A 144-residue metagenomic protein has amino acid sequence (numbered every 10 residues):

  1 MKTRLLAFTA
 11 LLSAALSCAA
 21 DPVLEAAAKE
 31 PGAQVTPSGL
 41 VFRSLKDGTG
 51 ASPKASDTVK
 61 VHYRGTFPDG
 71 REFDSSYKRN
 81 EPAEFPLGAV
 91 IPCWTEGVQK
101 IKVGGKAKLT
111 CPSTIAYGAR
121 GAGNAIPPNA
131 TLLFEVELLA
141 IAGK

Functional and structural regions predicted by a protein language model:
K2-K144: Cross-family detector of peptidyl-prolyl cis-trans isomerase
